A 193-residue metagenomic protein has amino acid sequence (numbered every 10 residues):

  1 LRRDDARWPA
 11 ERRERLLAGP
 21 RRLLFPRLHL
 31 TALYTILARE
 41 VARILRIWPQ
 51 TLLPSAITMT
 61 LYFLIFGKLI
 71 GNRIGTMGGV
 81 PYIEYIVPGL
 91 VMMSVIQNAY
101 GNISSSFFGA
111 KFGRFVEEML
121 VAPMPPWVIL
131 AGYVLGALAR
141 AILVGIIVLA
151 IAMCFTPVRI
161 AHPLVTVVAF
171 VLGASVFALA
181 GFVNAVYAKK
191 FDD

Functional and structural regions predicted by a protein language model:
R2-D193: Hydrophobic transmembrane alpha-helices and immediately adjacent juxtamembrane helices of multi-pass inner-membrane
